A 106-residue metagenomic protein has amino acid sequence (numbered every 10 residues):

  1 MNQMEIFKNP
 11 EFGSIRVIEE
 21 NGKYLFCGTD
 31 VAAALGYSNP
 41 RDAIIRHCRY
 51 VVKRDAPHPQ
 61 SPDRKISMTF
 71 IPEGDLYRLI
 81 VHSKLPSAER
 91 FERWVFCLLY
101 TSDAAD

Functional and structural regions predicted by a protein language model:
M1-T29: N-terminal intrinsically disordered, low-complexity, charged/polar
F12, E20, D42, K84-L85: Short capping/connector residues at structural and topological boundaries
F12, N39-D63: Major-groove DNA-recognition helix of helix-turn-helix-type DNA-binding domains
E20-N21, G74, T101: A short, sequence-level motif marking secondary-structure junctions
D30-V31, L99: Detector for short helical micro-motifs
A32-Y37: Non-catalytic, well-ordered alpha-helical segments in soluble enzyme domains
K53-L98: Short, well-ordered secondary-structure elements
Y100-D106: Conserved small/polar residues in nucleotide/adenosyl-binding loops
